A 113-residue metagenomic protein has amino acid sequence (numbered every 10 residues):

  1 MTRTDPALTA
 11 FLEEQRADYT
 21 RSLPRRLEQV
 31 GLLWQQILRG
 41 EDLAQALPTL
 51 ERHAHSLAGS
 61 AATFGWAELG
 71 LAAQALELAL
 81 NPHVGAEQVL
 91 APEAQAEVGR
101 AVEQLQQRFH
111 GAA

Functional and structural regions predicted by a protein language model:
M1-G31, G85-A113: Amphipathic, coiled-coil-like alpha-helical segments
E13-Y19, L38-E41, S60-G65: A ubiquitous short alpha-helical element
L32-T49: Helix-loop segments that flank and shape redox-cofactor active sites
Q36, S56-S60, Q104: Amphipathic alpha-helical regulatory segments at dimerization interfaces that relay allosteric signals between sensory
A44-P82: Extended, amphipathic alpha-helices with heptad-repeat/coiled-coil or helix-bundle character that serve as
